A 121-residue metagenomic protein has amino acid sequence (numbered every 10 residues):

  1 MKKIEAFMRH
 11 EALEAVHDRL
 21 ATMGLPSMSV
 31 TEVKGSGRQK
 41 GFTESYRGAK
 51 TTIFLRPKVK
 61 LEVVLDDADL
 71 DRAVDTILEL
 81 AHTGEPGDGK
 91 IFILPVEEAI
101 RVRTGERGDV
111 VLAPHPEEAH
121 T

Functional and structural regions predicted by a protein language model:
M1-T121: Positively charged, small/polar-rich N-terminal and surface patches that mediate targeting and assembly and bind
